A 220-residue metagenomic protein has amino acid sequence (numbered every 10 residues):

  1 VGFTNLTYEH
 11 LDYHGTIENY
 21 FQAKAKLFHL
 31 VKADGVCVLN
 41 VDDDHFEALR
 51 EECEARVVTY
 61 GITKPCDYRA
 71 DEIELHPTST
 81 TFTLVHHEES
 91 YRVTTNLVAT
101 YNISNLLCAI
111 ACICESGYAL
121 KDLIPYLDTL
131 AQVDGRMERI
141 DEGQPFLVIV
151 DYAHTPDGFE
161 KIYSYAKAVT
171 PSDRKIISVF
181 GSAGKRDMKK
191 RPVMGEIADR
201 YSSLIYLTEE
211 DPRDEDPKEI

Functional and structural regions predicted by a protein language model:
V1-D12, E47-Y91, V133-R136, I140: Extended acidic/charged loop-beta regions that coordinate divalent cations and stabilize anionic phosphate/carboxylate
V1-E52, E74, N96: Flexible active-site lid/hinge loop adjacent to a nucleotide/diphosphate and Mg2+-phosphate binding pocket
V1-T4, Y20, V38, V57 (+5 more regions): Residue-level signal for inorganic ion chemistry
L6, I62, A183, E210-P212: Short, ordered loop/turn segments at secondary-structure junctions
D12-N19, D187-K190, D216: Glycine/threonine-rich flexible loop motifs
V31-K32, C53, A131, T170: A generic alpha-to-beta junction signature in SAM-dependent methyltransferases
T78, H87-L204: Nucleotide phosphate-binding/pyrophosphate-handling subdomain across enzymes that bind or process nucleotide phosphates
G195-I220: C-terminal helical cap/extension that packs against the catalytic core of soluble nucleotide-cofactor enzymes
